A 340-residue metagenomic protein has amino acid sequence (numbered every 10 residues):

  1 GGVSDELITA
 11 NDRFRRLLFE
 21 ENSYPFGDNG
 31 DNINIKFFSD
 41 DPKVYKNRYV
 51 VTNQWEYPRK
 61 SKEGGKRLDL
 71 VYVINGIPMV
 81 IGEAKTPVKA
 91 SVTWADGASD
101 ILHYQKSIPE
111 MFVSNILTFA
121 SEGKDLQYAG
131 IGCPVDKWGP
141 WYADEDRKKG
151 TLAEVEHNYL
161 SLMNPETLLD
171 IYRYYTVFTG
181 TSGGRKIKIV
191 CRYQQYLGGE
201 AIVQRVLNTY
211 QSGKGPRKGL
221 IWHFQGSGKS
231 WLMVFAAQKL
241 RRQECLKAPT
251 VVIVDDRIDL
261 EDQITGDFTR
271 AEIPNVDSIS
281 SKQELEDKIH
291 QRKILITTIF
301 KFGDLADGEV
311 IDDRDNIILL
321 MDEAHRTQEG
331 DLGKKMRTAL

Functional and structural regions predicted by a protein language model:
G1-T250, D255, D259-P274, H290-I294 (+3 more regions): ATP-dependent helicase/translocase motor core
G64, G97, S281, E329-L332: Amphipathic coiled-coil/heptad-repeat helices and related helical stalk/stem segments that mediate oligomerization
P249, D267, I279-Q283, A306-G308 (+1 more regions): Short beta-alpha junctions and helix-cap segments that line functional grooves
D255-I258, I279-E286, I299-D304: Conserved helicase motor
I294-T338: Conserved RecA-like ASCE ATPase "motif II neighborhood" in helicase/translocase motors
